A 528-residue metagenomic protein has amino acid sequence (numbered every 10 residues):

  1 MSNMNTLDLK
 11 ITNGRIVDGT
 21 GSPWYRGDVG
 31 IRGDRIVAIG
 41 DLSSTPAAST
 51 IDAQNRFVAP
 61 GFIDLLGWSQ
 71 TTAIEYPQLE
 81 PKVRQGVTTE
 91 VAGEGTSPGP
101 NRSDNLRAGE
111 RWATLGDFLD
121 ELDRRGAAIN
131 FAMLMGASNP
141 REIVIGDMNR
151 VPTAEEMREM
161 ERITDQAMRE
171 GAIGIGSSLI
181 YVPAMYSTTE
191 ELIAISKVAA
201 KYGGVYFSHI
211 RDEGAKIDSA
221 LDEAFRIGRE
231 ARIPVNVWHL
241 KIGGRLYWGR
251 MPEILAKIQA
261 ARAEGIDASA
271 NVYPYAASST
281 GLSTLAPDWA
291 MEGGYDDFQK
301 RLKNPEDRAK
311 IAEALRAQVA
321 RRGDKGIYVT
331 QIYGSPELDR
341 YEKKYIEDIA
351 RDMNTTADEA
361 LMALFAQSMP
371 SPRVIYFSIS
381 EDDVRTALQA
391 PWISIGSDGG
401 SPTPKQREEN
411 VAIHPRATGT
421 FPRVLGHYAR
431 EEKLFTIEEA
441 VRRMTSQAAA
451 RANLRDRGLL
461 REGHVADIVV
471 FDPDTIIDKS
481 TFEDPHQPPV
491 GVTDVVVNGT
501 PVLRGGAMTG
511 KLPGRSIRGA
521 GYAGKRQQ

Functional and structural regions predicted by a protein language model:
S2-L9, I16-G61, Y76, D478: Histidine-rich, glycine-flanked metal-binding segment
G14, V29, D34, N55 (+13 more regions): Divalent metal-coordination and catalytic microenvironments
I16-D28, P372-I379, D383-V384, E432-V441 (+1 more regions): Acidic, glycine-enriched loop/beta-strand segments at the rims of small-molecule binding/catalytic pockets
S44-T45, T50-D117: Metal-associated gating/positioning segment near the N- to mid-region
I74-L79, E156-Q166, A220: Short, acidic/polar
L122, A128-A154, M160-Y181, S196 (+3 more regions): Active-site neighborhoods of metal-dependent hydrolases
Q166-E223: Divalent metal-binding pocket/active-site signature
N304, T386-W392, S397-D398, I413 (+1 more regions): C-terminal cap of metal-dependent C-N hydrolases
